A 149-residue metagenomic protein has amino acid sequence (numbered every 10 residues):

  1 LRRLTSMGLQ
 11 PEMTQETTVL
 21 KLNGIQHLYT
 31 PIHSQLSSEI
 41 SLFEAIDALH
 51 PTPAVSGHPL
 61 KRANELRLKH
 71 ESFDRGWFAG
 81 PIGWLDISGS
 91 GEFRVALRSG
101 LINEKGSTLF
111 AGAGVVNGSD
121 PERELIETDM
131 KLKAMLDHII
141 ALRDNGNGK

Functional and structural regions predicted by a protein language model:
L1-G24, N103-K149: Cytosolic ligand/metal-binding cores
L1-L68, I140: Contiguous alpha-helical scaffold segments within structured protein domains that host functional hotspots
I25, S90-E104: Structural signature of FAD isoalloxazine-binding scaffolds in flavoprotein oxidoreductases
T52-A54, S72-F73, S88-G91: Short Gly/Pro-enriched turn/cap motifs at secondary-structure boundaries
A63, G80, T128: A residue-level signal for conserved active-site and pocket-lining positions in enzyme catalytic cores
K69-A79: Active-site-adjacent substrate-binding region of metalloamidase/peptidase-like peptide-processing proteins
R75-G76, S99, S107-T108: Structural motif
F78-S88: Small/polar glycine-rich anion-binding or flexible loop at a beta-alpha turn
